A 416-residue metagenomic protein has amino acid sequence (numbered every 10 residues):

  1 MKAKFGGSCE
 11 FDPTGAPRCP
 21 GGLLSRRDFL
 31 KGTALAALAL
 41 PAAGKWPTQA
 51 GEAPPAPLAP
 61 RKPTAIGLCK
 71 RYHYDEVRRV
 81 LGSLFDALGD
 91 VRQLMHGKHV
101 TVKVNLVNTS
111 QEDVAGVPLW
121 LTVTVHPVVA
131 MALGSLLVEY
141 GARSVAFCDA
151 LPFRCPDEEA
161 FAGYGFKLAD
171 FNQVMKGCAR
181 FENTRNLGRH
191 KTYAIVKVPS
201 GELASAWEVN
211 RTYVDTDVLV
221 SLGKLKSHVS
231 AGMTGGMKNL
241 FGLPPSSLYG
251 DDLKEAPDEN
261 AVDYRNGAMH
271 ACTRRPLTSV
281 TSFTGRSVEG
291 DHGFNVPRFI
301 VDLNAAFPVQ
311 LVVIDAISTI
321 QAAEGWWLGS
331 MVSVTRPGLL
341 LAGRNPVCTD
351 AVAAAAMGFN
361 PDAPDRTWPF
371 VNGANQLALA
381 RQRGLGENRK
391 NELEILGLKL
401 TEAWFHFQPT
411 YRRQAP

Functional and structural regions predicted by a protein language model:
M1-L24: N-terminal secretory signal peptides
F5-G7, G21, T48, L106 (+1 more regions): Sequence-pattern detector for short linear motifs and compositional/periodic biases rather than a specific fold
S8-E10, R26, A50, V313: Intrinsically disordered, low-complexity regulatory regions of eukaryotic regulatory proteins
A16, L24-S25, T101, G236: Intrinsically disordered, low-complexity sequence elements enriched in Ser/Thr/Gly/Pro
P17-K31, A37-A56: N-terminal twin-arginine translocation
G51-P416: Extended, low-polarity segments enriched in aliphatic/aromatic residues
